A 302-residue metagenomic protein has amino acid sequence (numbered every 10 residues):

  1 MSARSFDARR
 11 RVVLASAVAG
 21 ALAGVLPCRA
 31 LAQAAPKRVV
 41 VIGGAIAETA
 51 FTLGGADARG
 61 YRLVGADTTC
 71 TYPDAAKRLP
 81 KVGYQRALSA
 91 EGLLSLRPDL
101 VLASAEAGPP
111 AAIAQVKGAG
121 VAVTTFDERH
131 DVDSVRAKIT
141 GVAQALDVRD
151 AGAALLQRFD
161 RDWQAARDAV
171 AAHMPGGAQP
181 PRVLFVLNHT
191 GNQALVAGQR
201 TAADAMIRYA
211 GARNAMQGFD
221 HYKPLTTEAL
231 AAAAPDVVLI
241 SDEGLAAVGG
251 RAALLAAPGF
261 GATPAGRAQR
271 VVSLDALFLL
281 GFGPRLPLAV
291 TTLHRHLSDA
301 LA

Functional and structural regions predicted by a protein language model:
M1-A8, S16-G24: N-terminal secretory signal peptides
C28-A32: Sec/Tat signal peptide C-region and signal peptidase I cleavage site
Q33-R38, A111-G191, R213-G218, Q269-A302: Extracytoplasmic substrate-binding proteins
R38-L96, L100-E106, R251: A short, structured surface patch at a secondary-structure boundary
G43, A105-E106, E128, F219-Y222 (+2 more regions): Short secondary-structure boundary segments
D67, A197-K223, D242: His/Asp/Glu-enriched short active-site or ligand-binding loop at hydrolase and phosphoryl-transfer sites
A90-R97, T226-A234: Short helices/loops that flank or line small-molecule/ion binding pockets
A107-G118, L239-L255: A ligand-binding cleft/hinge motif common to bilobed small-molecule-binding domains
